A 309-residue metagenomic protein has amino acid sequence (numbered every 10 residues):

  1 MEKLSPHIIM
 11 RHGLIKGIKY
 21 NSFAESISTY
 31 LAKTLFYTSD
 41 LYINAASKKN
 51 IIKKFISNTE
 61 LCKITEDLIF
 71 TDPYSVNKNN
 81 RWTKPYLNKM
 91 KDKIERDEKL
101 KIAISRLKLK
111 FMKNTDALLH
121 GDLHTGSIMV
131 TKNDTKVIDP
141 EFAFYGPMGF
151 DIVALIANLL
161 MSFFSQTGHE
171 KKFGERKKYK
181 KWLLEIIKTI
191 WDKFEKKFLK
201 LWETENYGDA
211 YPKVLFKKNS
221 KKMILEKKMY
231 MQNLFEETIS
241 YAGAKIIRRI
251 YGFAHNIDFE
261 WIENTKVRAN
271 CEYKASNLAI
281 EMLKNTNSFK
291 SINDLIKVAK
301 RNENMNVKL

Functional and structural regions predicted by a protein language model:
M1-E2, G17-N21, K33, W182-I186 (+2 more regions): Extended charged low-complexity segments that act as oligomerization/scaffolding linkers
E2-I8: Conserved short submotifs of the Hanks-type protein kinase catalytic core that shape the nucleotide-binding pocket
P6, T135, A143-Y145, N256: Activation segment
I9-H120, T131: ATP-dependent phospho-/nucleotidyl transfer catalytic cores
L118, K136-D139: Pre-DFG segment of protein kinase catalytic domains
D122, S127, D139: Conserved catalytic-loop position in the HRD/HxD motif
G149-S220, A242-F259: Active-site activation/catalytic loop segments of kinase-like enzymes and analogous catalytic loops in related
N219-L309: ATP/Mg2+ or Mg2+-diphosphate-binding catalytic cores that bind nucleotide phosphates or diphosphates via glycine-rich
